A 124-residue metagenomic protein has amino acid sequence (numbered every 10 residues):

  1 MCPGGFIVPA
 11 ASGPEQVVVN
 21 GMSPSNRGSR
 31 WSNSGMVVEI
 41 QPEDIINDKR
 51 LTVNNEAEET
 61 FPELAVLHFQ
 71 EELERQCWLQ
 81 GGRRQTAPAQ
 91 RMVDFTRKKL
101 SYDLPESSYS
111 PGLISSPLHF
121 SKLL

Functional and structural regions predicted by a protein language model:
M1-L124: Residues forming the flavin
